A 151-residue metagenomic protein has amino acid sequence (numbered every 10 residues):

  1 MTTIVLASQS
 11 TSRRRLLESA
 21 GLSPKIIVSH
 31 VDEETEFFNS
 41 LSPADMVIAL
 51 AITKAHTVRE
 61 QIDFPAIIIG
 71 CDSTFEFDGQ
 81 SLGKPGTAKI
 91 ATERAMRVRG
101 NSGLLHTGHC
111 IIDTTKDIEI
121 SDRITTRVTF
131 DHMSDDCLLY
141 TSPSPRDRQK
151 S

Functional and structural regions predicted by a protein language model:
M1-I67, Q80, M133-D136: N-terminal polybasic phosphate/anion-binding patch
L17, A51, D72, A91 (+2 more regions): Residue-level signal for inorganic ion chemistry
M46, S73-G103, F130-H132: Active-site-adjacent loop/tail segments of enzyme domains
I67-S73: Glycine-rich phosphate-binding loop
F77-D78, D113-D117: Short acidic-glycine loop/turn motifs at beta-strand connectors
D122-I124: Activity-critical C-terminal alpha-helical subdomain
T126-V128: Hydrophobic/aromatic beta-strand elements that line small-molecule binding cavities or substrate pockets in beta-rich
Y140-Q149: Conserved small/polar residues in nucleotide/adenosyl-binding loops
